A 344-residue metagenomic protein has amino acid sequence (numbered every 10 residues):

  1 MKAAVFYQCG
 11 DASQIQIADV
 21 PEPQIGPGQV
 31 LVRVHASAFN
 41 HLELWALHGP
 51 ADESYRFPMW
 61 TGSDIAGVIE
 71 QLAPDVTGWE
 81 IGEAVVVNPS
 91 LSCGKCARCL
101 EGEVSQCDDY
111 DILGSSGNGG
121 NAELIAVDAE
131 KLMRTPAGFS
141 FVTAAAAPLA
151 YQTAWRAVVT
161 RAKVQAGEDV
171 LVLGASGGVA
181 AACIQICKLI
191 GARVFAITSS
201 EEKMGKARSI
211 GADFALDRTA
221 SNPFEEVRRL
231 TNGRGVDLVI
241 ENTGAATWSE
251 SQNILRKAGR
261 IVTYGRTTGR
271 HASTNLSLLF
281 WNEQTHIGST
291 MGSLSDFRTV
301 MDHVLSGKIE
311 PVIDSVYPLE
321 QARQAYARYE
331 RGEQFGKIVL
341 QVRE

Functional and structural regions predicted by a protein language model:
E22-A38, P50-L100, P136-G138: Glycine-rich beta-strand-centered segment in the early N-terminal region that forms part of a ligand/cofactor-binding
H35-A36, P74, S90, V104 (+3 more regions): Short, surface-exposed secondary-structure boundary micro-motifs
L91-G174: NAD(P)H dinucleotide-binding glycine-rich loop of Rossmann-like/cofactor-binding domains, especially the beta1-alpha1
F139-S221: Mid-domain Rossmann-like dinucleotide-binding core that forms the NAD(H)/NADP(H) cofactor-binding site
F195, G205-T285: Glycine-rich cofactor phosphate-binding loops and adjacent beta1-alpha1 units of small-molecule cofactor enzyme domains
S249, N253, L294-E344: C-terminal hydrophobic helical "lid"/dimerization subdomain of Rossmann-like NAD(P)H-dependent oxidoreductases
